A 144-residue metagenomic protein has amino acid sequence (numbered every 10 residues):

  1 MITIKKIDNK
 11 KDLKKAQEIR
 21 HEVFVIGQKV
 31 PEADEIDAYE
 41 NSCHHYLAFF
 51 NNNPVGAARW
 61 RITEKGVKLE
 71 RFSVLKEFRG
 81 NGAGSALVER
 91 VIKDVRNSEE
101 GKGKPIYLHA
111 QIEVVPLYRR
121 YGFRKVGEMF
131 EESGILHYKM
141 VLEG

Functional and structural regions predicted by a protein language model:
M1-E35, E40, H45, F49-F50: Short amphipathic alpha-helix that is part of the acyltransferase structural core
E40-S42, K65, E132-L136: Short acidic/glycine-enriched loop/turn segments that link adjacent beta-strands
L47, N53-R61, K68-S73: Conserved beta-strand in the GNAT
F72-G80: A short, internal acetyl-CoA/4′-phosphopantetheine-binding micro-motif in the GNAT/acyltransferase core
G80-K93: Conserved acetyl-CoA-binding loop-helix of GNAT-fold acetyltransferases
V95-A110: Conserved GNAT acetyl-CoA-binding A-motif
Y107, R119, R124-K139: Conserved catalytic-core motifs of GNAT/GCN5-like acyltransferases
